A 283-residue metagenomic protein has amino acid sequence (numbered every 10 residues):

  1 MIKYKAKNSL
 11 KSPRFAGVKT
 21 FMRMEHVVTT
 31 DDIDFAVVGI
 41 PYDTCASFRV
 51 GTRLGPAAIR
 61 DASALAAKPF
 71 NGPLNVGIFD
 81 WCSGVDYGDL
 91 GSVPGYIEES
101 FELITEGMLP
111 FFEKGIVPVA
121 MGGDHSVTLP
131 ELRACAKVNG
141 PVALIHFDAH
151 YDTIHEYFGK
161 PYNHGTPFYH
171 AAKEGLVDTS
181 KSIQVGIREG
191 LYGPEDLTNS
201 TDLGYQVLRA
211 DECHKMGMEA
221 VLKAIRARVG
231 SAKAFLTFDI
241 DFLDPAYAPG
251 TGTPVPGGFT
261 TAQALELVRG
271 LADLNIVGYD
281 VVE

Functional and structural regions predicted by a protein language model:
M1-A36, Y42, R49-V119, S126-N139 (+4 more regions): Catalytic cores of soluble, metal-dependent hydrolases
P41-T44, D124, R188: Residue-level signal for short, function-critical loop segments
A46, P94, T153-Y157: A short acidic, helix-capping loop that chelates divalent metal ions and anchors anionic groups
V117-V119, L144-F147: A short, small-residue-rich loop immediately preceding and capping a beta-strand
G123, A149: Short acidic donor-binding/metal-coordinating loop in glycosyltransferase active sites
V127-P130, L144, Y151-H155, G159-E174 (+4 more regions): Active-site glycine-rich loop that binds ribose-phosphate moieties when present
F158-G165, L197-L203, T253-V255: Short, surface-exposed, charged loop/turn segments at secondary-structure junctions
